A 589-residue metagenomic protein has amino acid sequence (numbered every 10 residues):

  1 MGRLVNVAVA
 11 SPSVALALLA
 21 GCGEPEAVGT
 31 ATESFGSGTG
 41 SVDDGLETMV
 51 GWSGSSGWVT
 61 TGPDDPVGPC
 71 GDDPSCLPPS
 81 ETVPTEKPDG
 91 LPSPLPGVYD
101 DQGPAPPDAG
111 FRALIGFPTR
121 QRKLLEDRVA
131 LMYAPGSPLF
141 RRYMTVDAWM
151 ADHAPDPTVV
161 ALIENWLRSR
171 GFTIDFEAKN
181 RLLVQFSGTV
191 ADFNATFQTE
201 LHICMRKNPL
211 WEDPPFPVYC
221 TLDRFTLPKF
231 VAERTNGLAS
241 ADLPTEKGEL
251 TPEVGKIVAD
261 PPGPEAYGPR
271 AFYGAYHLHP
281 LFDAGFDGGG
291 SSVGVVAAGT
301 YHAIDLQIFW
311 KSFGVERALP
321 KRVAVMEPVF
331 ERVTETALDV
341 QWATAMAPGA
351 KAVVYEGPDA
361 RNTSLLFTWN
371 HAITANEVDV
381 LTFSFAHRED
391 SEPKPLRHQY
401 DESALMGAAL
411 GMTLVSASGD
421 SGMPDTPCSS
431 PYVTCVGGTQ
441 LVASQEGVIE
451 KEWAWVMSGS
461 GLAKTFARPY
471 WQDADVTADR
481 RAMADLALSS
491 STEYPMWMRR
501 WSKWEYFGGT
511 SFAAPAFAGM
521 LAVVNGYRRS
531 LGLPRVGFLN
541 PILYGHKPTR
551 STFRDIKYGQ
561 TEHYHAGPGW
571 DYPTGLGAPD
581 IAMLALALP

Functional and structural regions predicted by a protein language model:
M1-P12: Bacterial N-terminal signal peptides that target proteins for export
V7, P25-V28, L521-Y572: An often Trp-containing, charged/polar helix-loop segment at the C-terminal end of enzyme catalytic cores
L18-G21: C-terminal motif of bacterial Sec signal peptides marking the signal peptidase cleavage site
E24-G36: Bacterial Sec signal peptide processing site at the extreme N-terminus
G40-K179, Q185-F186, V190-G438, G461-T510 (+5 more regions): Substrate-binding/charge-relay-adjacent region of secreted/lumenal peptidase catalytic domains
V442-E450: Short acidic, Gly/Pro-enriched loop/turn segments at secondary-structure junctions
